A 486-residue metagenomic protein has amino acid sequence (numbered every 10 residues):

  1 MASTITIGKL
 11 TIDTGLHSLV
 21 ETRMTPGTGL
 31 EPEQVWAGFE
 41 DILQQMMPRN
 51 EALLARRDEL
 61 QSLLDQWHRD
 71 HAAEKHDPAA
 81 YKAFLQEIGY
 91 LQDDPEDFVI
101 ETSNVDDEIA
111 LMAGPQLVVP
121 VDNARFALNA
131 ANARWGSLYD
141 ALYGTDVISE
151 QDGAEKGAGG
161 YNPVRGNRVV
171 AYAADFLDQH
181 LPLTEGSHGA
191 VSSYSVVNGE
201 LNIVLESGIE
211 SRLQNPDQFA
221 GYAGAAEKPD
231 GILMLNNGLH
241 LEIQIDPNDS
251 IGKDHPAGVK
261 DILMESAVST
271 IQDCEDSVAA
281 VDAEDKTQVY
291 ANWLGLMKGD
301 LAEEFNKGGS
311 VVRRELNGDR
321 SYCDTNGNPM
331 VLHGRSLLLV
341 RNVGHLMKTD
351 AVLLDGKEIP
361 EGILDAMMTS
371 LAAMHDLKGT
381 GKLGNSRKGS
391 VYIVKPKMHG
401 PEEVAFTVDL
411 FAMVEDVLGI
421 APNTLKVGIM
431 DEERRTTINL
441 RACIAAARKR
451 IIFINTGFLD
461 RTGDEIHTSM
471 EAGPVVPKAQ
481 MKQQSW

Functional and structural regions predicted by a protein language model:
A2, A83, E87-F406, A412-I420 (+1 more regions): Catalytic alpha/beta active-site cores
A2-G8, I12, G362, N385 (+4 more regions): Catalytic or ion-translocation cores adjacent to nucleophile or general acid/base/metal-coordination motifs in diverse
A2-Q92: N-terminal-proximal low-complexity accessory segments that begin disordered and transition into the first
E21, W36, E40-L43, Q61 (+9 more regions): Short, well-ordered alpha-helical packing segments
S62-Q66, E108-I109, A291-L294, R434 (+2 more regions): Short amphipathic alpha-helical patches
